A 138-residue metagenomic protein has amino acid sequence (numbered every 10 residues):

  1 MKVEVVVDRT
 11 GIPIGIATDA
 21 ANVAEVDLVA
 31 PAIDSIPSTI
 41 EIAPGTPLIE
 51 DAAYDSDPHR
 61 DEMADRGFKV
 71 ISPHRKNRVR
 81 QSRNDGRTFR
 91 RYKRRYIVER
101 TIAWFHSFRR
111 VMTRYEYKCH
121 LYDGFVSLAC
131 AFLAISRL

Functional and structural regions predicted by a protein language model:
M1-V7: Active-site-proximal, Lys/Arg-enriched surface segment that forms a nucleic-acid-binding/basic interface patch
A17-I40: Active-site beta-loop-alpha junctions of metal-dependent nucleic acid enzymes, especially the RNase H-like/DDE
S38, I42-K118: Helix-centered, glycine/charged polyanion-binding patches within enzymatic domains that contact phosphate-containing
F125-L138: Charged phosphate-binding loop/patch that engages nucleotide di/tri-phosphates or the phosphate backbone of nucleic
